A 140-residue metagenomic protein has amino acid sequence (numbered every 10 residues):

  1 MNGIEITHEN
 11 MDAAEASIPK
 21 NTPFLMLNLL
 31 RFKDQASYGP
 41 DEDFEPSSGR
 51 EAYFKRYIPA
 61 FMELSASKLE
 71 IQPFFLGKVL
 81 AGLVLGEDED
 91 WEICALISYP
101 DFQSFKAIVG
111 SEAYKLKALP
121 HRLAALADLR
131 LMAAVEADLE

Functional and structural regions predicted by a protein language model:
M1-E92, P100, S104, V135-E140: Short S/T/G/P-rich N-terminal loop/turn motif that feeds into the first structured element of a domain
L83, K115-K117: A short local loop/turn or secondary-structure capping micro-motif enriched for an aromatic residue
S98-Y99, I108, A125: Conserved catalytic core of Hanks-type protein kinase domains
A107-Y114: Short amphipathic alpha-helices in soluble, non-transmembrane regions that often serve as interface/regulatory elements
P120-E140: Charge-dense polyanion-binding interfaces
